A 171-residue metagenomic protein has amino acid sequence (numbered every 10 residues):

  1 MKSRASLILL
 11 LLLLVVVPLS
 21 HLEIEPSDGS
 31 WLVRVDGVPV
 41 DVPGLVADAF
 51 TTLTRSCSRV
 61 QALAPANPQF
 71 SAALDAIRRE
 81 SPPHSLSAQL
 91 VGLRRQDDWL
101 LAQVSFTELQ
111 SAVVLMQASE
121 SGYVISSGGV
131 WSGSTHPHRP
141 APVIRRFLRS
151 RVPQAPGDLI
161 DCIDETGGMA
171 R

Functional and structural regions predicted by a protein language model:
R4-E23: Hydrophobic membrane-insertion alpha-helices, especially the h-region of bacterial N-terminal signal peptides
A5, H138-R171: C-terminal low-complexity, charged extensions that often adopt amphipathic alpha-helices
L22-D48: Ser/Thr/Pro/Gly-rich low-complexity linker/stalk segments immediately outside membranes or between
R55-S87: Short, non-transmembrane alpha-helical segments in secretory-pathway proteins
P83-R94, G157-E165: Short glycine-rich, low-complexity/disordered patches
A88-Q117: Exposed beta-strand-loop-beta-strand "reactive/processing" segments of non-cytosolic proteins
M116-P142: Short beta-strand edge/turn micro-motifs at domain boundaries
